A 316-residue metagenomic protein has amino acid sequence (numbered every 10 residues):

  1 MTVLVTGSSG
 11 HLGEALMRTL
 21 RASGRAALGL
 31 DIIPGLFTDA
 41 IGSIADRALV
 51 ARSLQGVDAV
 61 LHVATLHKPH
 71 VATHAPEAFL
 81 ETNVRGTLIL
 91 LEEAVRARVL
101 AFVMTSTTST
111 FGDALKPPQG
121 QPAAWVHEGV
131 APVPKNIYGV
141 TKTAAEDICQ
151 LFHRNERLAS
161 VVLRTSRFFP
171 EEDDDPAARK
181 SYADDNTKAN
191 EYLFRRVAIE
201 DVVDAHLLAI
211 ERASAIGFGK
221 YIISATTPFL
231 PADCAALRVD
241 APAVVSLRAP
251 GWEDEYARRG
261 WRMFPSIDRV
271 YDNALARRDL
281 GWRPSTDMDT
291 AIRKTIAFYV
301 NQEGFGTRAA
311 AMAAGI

Functional and structural regions predicted by a protein language model:
M1-A22: N-terminal Rossmann NAD(P)H-binding glycine-rich loop of SDR-like oxidoreductase domains
I44-T82, E93: NAD(P)H-binding glycine-rich loop region in Rossmannoid oxidoreductase-like domains and their noncatalytic homologs
A45, A78-I89, A97, P132 (+2 more regions): Glycine-rich NAD(P)-binding loop of the Rossmann-fold in SDR/ketoreductase-type enzymes
E81, K116-S160, K188: Catalytic helix-loop patch of NAD(P)-dependent Rossmann-fold dehydrogenases
I89-K135: Conserved Rossmann-fold NAD(P)-dependent oxidoreductase catalytic core, especially the SDR/UDP-sugar
E171-T187, Y192-I222, T226: Alpha-helical substrate-binding/gating segment
A205-W261, N273, G306: Mid/C-terminal beta-alpha module of Rossmann-like enzyme folds, strongest in SDR-family dehydrogenases/epimerases
I267, A274-R277, D287-I316: Amphipathic terminal alpha-helices
